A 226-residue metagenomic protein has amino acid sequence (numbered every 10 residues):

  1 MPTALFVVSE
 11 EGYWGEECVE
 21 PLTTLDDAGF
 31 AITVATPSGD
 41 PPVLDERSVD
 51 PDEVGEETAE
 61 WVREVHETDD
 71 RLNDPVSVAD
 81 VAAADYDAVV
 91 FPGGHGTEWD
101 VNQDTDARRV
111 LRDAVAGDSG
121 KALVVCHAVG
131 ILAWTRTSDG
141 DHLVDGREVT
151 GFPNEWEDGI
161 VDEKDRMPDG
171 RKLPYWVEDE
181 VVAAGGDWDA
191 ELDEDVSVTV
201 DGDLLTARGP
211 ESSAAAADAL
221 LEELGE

Functional and structural regions predicted by a protein language model:
M1-G120, I131-E226: Extended, subdomain-level signal for the structured scaffold at the beginning of enzyme domains
V124-A128: Short, thiol/selenol-centered motifs that function as redox-active sites or metal-ligating centers
